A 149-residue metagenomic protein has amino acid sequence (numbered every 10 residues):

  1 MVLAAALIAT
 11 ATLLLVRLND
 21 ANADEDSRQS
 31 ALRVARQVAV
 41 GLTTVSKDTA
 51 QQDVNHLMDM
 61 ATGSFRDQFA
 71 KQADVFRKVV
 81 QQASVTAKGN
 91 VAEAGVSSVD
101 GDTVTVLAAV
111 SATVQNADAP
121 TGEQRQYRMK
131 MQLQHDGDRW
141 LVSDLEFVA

Functional and structural regions predicted by a protein language model:
M1-T44: Juxtamembrane and targeting peptides
V2-L3, S98, L133-G137: Short, low-complexity Ser/Thr-rich regulatory SLiMs
D26-Q82, T86: Core segments of small alpha/beta cavity-forming domains
V40-T43, V114-A119: A short, acidic/glycine-rich surface segment
A73, A108-A112, E146-F147: A mature extracytoplasmic/lumenal domain signature
Q82-A117: Surface-exposed, charged secondary-structure patches
A117-E123, S143: Solvent-exposed, non-transmembrane alpha-helical starts
Q126-A149: Short beta-strand edge/turn micro-motifs at domain boundaries
